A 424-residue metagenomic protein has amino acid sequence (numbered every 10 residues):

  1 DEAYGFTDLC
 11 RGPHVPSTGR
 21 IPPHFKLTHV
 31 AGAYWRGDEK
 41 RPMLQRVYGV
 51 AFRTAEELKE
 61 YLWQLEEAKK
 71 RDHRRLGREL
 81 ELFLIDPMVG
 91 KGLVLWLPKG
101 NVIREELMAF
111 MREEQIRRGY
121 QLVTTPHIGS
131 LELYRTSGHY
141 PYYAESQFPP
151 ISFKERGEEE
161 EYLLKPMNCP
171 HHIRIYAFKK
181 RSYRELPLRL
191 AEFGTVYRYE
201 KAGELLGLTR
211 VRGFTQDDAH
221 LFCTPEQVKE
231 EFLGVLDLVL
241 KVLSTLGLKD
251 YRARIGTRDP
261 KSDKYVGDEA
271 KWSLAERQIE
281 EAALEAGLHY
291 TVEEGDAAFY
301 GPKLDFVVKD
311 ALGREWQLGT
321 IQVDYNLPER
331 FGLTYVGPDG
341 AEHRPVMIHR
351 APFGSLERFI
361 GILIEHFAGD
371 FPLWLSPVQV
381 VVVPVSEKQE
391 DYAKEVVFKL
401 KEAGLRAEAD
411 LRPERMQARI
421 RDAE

Functional and structural regions predicted by a protein language model:
D1-E424: NTP/phosphate- and nucleic-acid-binding module
